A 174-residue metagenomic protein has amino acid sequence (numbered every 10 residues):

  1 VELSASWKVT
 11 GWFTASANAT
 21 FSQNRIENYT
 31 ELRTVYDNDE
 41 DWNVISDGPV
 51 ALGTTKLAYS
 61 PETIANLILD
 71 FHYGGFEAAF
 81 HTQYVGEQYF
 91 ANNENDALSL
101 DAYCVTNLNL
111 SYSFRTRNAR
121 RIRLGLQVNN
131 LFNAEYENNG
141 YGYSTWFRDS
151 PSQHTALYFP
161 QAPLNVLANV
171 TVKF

Functional and structural regions predicted by a protein language model:
V1, P61-A65, A102-T106, R120 (+1 more regions): Residues that define the transmembrane beta-barrel architecture of outer-membrane proteins
V1-Q88, N92: Gram-negative outer-membrane beta-barrel transporters
E2-A5, I68-D70, A79, N109-S113 (+2 more regions): Outer-membrane beta-barrel architecture
T14-S16, T20, N38, L98-L110 (+2 more regions): Conserved long hydrophobic alpha-helices within structured protein cores
V35-N38, A97-L100, Y143-R148: Short, low-complexity, polar/charged sequence segments that are solvent-exposed and flexible
T55-P61, D96-A102, L157-A162: Replace "Gram-negative outer membrane beta-barrel proteins" with "bacterial and organellar outer membrane beta-barrel
A79-H81, V85-S113: Amphipathic repeat-derived elements
Y84-F90, Y112-F174: C-terminal beta-signal and adjacent terminal beta-strands/loops of Gram-negative outer-membrane beta-barrel proteins
